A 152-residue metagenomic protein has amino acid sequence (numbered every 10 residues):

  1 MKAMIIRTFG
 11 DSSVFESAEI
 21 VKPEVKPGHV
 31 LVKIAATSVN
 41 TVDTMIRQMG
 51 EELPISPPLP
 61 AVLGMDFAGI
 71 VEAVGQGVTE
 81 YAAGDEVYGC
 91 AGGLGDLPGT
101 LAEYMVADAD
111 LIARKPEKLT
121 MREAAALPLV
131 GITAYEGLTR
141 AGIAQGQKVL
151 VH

Functional and structural regions predicted by a protein language model:
A3-I6, V87: A short beta-strand micro-motif
G10-E16, T41-V42: Short N-terminal binding/cap micro-motifs at the start of the first secondary-structure element
V14-E19, G99: Residues that act as N-cap/strand-start positions at coil-to-secondary-structure junctions
V21-S38, E51-G93: Glycine-rich beta-strand-centered segment in the early N-terminal region that forms part of a ligand/cofactor-binding
V42-Q48: Cytochrome P450 core scaffold surrounding the K-helix E-X-X-R motif and the conserved "meander" helix-loop region
S56, E80, C90-V151: NAD(P)H dinucleotide-binding glycine-rich loop of Rossmann-like/cofactor-binding domains, especially the beta1-alpha1
